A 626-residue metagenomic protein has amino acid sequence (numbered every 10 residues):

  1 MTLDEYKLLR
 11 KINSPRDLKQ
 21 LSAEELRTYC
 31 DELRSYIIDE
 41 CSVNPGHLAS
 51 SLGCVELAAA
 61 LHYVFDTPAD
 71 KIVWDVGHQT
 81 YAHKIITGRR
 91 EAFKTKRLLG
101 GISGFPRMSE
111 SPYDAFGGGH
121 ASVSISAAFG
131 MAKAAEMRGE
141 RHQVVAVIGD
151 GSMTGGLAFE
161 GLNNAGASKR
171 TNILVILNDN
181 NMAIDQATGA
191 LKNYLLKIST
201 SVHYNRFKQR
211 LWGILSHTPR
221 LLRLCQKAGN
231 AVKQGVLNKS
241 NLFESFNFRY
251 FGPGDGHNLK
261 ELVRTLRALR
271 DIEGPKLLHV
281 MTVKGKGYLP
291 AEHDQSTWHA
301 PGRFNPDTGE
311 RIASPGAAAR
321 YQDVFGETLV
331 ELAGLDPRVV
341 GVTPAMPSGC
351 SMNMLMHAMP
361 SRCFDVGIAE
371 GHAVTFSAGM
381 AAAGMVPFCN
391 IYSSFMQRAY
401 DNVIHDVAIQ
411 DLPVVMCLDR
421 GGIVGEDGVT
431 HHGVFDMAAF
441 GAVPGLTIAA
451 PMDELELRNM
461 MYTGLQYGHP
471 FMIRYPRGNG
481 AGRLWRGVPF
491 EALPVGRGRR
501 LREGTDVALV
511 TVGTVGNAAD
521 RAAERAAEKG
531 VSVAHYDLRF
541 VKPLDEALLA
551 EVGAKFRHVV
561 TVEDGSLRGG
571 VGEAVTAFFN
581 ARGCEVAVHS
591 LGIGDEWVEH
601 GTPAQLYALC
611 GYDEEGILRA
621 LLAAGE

Functional and structural regions predicted by a protein language model:
T2-I86, L242-V263, K276-T282: N-terminal amphipathic, basic-rich helices that act as targeting or association modules
L3, N181-F325: Long, well-ordered, tryptophan-enriched scaffold segments
H47-T171, Y321, V339, P344 (+1 more regions): Cofactor-binding active-site loop characterized by glycine-rich and histidine/acidic residues
K71, T282-Q397, N402-L412, H469 (+4 more regions): Non-catalytic terminal/interface segments that mediate subunit docking, oligomerization, and allosteric communication
E91-I102, A167-D185, H203, A408-R420: A glycine-rich helix N-cap at a beta->alpha junction
L222-P290, P413-L418, D436-R486, E614-E626: Structural signature of the thiamine diphosphate
L237, R264-R267, H299-A300, R320-L335 (+4 more regions): Glycine-/acidic-rich phosphate or pyrophosphate-binding loops and their flanking alpha/beta elements
F304-D307, R311-A317, G425-D427, T447 (+1 more regions): Peripheral docking tails and interdomain loops at the edges of cofactor- or intermediate-handling domains
